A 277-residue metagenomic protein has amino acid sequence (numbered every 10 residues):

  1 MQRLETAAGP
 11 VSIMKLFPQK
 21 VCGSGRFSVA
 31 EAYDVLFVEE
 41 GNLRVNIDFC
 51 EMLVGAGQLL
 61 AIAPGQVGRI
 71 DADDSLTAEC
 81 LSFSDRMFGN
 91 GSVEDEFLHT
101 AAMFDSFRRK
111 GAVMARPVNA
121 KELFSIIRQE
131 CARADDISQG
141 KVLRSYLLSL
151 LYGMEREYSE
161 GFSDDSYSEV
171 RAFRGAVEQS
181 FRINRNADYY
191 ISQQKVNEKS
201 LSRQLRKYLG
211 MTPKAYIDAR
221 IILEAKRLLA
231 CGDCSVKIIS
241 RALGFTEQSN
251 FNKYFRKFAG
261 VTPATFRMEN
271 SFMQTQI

Functional and structural regions predicted by a protein language model:
M1-G55, T275: Generic protein-terminus/edge-of-domain signal
Q2-T6, D73-A132: A hydrophobic/aromatic-rich effector-binding and dimerization subdomain of bacterial HTH-type transcriptional regulators
R44-N46, I62, V67-D74: Short beta-strand His + acidic residue motifs that chelate non-heme Fe in jelly-roll/DSBH and cupin folds
G57, L201-L205, N250-F251, F255: Short hydrophobic/aromatic patch on the recognition helix
K121, S163-Q194, A215-C234, M268-E269: A short, Lys/Arg-enriched amphipathic alpha-helix from helix-turn-helix/homeodomain DNA-binding modules
R128-D136, L151-E160, F173-N186, Q204-L209 (+3 more regions): Basic, amphipathic alpha-helical hairpins
D188-Y189, S200, I238, T265: Alpha-helical residues within helix-turn-helix
K207-N252, M268-I277: Terminal helix-turn-helix DNA-binding modules in bacterial transcription factors
